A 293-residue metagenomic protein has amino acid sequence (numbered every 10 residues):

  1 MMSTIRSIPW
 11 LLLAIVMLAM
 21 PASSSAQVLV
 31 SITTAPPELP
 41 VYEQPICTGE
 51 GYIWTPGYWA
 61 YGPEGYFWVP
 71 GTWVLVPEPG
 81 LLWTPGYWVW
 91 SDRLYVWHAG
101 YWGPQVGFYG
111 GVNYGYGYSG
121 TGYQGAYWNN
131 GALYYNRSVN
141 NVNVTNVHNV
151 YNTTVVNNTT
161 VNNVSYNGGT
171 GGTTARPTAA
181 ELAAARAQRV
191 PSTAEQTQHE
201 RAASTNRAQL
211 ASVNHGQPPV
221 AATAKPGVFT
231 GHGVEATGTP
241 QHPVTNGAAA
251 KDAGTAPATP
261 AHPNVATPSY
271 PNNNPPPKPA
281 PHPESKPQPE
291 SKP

Functional and structural regions predicted by a protein language model:
M1-L11: Bacterial N-terminal signal peptides that target proteins for export
W10-M20: Bacterial N-terminal signal peptides
S23, Q27-S31, V74-P293: Low-complexity, repeat-rich tail regions
V28-P40: Short N-terminal segments immediately surrounding and downstream of signal-peptide cleavage
T34-P36, Q44-E50: Extracellular beta-rich ligand/substrate-recognition surface
L39-P45, P70-G71, G110: Short, recurring structural edge motifs at helix starts
L39-V41, W54, W83: Short structured motifs
E50-P77, G86-V89: General zinc-binding finger modules coordinated by cysteine/histidine
